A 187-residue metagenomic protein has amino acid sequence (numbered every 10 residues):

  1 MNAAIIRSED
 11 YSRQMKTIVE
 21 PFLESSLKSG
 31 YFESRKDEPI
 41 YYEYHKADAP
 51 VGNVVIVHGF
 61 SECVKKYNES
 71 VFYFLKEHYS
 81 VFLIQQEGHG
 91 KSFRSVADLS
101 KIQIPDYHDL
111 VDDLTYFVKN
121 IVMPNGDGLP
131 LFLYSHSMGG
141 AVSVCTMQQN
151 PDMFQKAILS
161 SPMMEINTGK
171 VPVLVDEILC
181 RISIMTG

Functional and structural regions predicted by a protein language model:
M1-E33, I40-K46: An N-terminal hydrophobic leader/cap segment in hydrolases
E38, K46-N53, G128: Proline/glycine-enriched tight loop/beta-turn segments at coil->beta junctions that connect or precede beta-strands
V51, G59-E62: Active-site glycine-rich loops that stabilize anionic/oxyanionic intermediates across multiple enzyme folds
V64, V71-A97: Conserved alpha/beta-hydrolase
Q85, P130-F132, K156-I158: Residue in the alpha/beta-hydrolase core beta-strand immediately N-terminal to the catalytic nucleophile
I102-M123: Alpha/beta-hydrolase active-site loop
N125-S137: Alpha/beta-hydrolase fold nucleophile elbow
V142-G187: Alpha/beta-hydrolase-fold enzymes
